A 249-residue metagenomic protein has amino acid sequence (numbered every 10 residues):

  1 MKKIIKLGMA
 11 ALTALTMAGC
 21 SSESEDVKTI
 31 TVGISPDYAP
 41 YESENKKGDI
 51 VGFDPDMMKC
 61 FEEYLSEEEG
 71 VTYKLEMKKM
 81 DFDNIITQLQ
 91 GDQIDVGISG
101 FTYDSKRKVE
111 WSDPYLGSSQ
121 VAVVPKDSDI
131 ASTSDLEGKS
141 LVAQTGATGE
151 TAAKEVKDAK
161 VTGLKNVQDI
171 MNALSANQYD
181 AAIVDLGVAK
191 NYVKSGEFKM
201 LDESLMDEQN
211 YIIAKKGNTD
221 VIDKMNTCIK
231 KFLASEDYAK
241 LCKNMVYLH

Functional and structural regions predicted by a protein language model:
L15-G19: C-terminal motif of bacterial Sec signal peptides marking the signal peptidase cleavage site
S22, E69-K74, T151-D169, K199-S204 (+1 more regions): Ligand-binding clefts/hinges and TM-proximal coupling segments of bilobed small-molecule sensing domains
D26-G100: Extracytoplasmic small-molecule ligand-binding "clamshell" domains of the periplasmic binding protein/Venus flytrap
S35-D37, G117-V124, L186, K190-K230 (+1 more regions): Periplasmic-binding protein-like
D37, I50-L65, S119-M171, L186-V188: Bilobed "Venus flytrap"/periplasmic-binding protein-like clamshell domains and structurally analogous long
P55-Y64, A147, Y211-H249: Extended ligand-binding regions for polar small-molecule ligands
T72-T87, S128, T148, T162-A176 (+1 more regions): Short helix-initiation/N-cap motifs at beta->coil->alpha
K74-D135, F198-S204: Acidic, polar ligand-binding/catalytic clefts
